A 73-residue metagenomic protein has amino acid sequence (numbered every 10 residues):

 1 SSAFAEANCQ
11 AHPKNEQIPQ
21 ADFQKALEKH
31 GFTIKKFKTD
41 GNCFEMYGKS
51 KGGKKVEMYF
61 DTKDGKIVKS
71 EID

Functional and structural regions predicted by a protein language model:
S1-A5: Classic N-terminal secretory signal peptides
Q10-I34: Short, non-transmembrane alpha-helical segments in secretory-pathway proteins
F37-T39, I72: Hydrophobic/anchoring residues in structured secondary elements
T39-M46: Surface-exposed aromatic
M46-Y47, F60, G65: Conserved histidines in hydrophobic membrane contexts and catalytic metal-binding motifs
K51-G53: Glycine-centered tight beta-turn/hairpin loop motif at sheet-sheet or coil-to-beta transitions
V56-M58, V68: Short beta-strand segments
I67-D73: A short, surface-exposed interaction/processing loop segment used at functional sites
